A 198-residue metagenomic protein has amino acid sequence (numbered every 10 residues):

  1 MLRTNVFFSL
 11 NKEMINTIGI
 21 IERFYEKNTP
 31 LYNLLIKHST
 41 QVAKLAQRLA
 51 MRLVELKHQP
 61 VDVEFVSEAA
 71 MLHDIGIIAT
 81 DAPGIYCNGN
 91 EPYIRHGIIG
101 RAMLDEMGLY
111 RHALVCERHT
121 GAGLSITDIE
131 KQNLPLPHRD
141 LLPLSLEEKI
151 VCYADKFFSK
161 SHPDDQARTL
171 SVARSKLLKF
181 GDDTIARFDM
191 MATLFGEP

Functional and structural regions predicted by a protein language model:
L2-I94: Acidic/His-rich, divalent-metal-binding segments that scaffold phosphate/diphosphate chemistry
N16-R23, F65, R111, V115 (+2 more regions): Exposed alpha-helical structural elements
E22, Q47-M51, G100-D105, R174: Amphipathic alpha-helical segments within well-ordered protein domains
T29, N33-I36, L144, L178-D182: Charge-dense, low-complexity intrinsically disordered segments
L45-R48, K156, M190, L194: Alpha-helical scaffold segments in carbohydrate-active enzymes
V61-L170: Divalent metal-dependent catalytic cores for phosphoryl transfer on phosphate-bearing substrates
L177-P198: Charged phosphate-binding loop/patch that engages nucleotide di/tri-phosphates or the phosphate backbone of nucleic
